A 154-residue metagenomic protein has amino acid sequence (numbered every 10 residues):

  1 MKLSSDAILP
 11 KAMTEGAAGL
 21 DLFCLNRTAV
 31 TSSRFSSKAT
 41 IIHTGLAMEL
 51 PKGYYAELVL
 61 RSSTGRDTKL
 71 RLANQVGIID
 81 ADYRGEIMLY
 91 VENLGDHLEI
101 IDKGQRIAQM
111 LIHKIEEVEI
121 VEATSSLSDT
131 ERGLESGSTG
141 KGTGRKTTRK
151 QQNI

Functional and structural regions predicted by a protein language model:
M1-I154: DUTPase catalytic domain/fold
